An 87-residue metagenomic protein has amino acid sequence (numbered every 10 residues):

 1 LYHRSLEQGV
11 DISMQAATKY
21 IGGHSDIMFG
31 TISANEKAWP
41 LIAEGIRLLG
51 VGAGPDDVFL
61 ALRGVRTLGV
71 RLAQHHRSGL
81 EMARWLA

Functional and structural regions predicted by a protein language model:
L1-A87: Conserved PLP-enzyme active-site core in the AAT-like
